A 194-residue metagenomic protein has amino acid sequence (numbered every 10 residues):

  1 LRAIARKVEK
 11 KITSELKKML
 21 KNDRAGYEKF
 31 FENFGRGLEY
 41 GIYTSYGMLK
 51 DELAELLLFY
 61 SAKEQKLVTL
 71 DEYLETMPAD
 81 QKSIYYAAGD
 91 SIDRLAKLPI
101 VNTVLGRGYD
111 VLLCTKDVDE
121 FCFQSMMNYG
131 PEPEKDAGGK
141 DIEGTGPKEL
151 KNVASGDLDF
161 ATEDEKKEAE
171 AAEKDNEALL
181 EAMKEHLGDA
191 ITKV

Functional and structural regions predicted by a protein language model:
L1-V194: Conserved GHKL (Bergerat-fold) ATPase module
